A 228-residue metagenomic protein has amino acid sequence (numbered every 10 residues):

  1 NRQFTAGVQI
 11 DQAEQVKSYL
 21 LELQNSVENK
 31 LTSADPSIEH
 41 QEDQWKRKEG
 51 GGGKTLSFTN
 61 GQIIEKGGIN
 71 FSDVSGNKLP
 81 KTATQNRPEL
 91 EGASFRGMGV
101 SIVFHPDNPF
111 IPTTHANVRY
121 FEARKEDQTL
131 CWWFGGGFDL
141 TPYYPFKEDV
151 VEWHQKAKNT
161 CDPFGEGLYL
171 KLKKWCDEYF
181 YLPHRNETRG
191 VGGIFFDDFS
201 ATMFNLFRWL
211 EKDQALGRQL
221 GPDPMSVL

Functional and structural regions predicted by a protein language model:
N1-V8: N-terminal mitochondrial targeting presequences
V8-R87, L206-L228: Gly/Pro-rich turn-and-neighbor structural signature
E28, T32-P36, N108, R119-K125 (+3 more regions): Hydrophobic/aromatic-lined pockets within catalytic cores
S33, S37, N86-P88, R119-F121 (+3 more regions): General N-terminal targeting signals
S37, Q41, K48, G92 (+2 more regions): Short, surface-exposed, charged/polar-biased interaction segments
T55-W133: Internal mixed beta-strand/loop scaffold within catalytic domains of large alpha/beta enzymes
Q128-L228: Long, contiguous internal "core" modules enriched in hydrophobic/ aromatic residues
